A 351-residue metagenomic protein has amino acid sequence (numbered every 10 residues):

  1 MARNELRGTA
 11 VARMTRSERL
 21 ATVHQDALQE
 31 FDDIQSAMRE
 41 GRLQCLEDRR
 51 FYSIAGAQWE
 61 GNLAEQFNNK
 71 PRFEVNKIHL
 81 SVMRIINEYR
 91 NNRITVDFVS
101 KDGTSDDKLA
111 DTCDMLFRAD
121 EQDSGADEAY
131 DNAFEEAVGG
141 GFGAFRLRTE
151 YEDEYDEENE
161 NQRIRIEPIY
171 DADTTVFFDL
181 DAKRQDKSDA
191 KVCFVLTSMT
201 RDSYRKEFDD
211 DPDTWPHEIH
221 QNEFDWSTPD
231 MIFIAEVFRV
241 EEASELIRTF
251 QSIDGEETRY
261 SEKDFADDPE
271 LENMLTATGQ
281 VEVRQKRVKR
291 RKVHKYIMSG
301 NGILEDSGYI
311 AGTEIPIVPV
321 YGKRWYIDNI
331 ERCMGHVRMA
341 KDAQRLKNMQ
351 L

Functional and structural regions predicted by a protein language model:
M1-L351: Extended alpha-helical, oligomerization-prone segments that build pores/tubes and scaffolds
